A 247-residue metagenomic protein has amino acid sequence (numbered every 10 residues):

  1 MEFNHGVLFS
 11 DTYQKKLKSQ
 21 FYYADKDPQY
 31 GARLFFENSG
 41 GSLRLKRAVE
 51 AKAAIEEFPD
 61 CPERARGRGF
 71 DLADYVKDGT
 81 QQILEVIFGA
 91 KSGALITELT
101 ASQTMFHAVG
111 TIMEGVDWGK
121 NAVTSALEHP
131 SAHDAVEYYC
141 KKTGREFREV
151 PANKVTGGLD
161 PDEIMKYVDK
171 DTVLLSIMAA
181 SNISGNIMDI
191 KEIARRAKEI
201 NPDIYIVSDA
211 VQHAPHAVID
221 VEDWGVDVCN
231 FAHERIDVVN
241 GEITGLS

Functional and structural regions predicted by a protein language model:
M1-S247: Pyridoxal 5′-phosphate
